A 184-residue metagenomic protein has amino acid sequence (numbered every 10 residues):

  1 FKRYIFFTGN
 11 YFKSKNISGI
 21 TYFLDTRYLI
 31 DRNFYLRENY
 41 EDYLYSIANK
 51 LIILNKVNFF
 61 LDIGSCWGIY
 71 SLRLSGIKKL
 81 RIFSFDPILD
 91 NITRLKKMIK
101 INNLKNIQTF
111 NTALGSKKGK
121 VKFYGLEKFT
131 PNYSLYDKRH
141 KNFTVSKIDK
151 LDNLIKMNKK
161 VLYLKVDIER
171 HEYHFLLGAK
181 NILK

Functional and structural regions predicted by a protein language model:
F1-K184: Phosphate/nucleotide-binding beta-alpha loop and adjacent structural elements of enzyme active sites
